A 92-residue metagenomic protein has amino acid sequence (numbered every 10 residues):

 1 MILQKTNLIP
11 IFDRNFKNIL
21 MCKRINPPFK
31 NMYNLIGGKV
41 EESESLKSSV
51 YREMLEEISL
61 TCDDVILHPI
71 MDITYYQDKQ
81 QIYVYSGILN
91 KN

Functional and structural regions predicted by a protein language model:
M1, D13-R14, P27, S59-T61 (+1 more regions): A generic structural signal for short, solvent-exposed coil/turn residues that cap or connect secondary-structure
M1-I19, I36: Conserved N-terminal beta-strand and adjoining loop/helix that marks the start of the Nudix/MutT-like hydrolase domain
Q4-K5, N15, M71-N92: Active-site-adjacent beta-strand/loop module that shapes the phosphate/pyrophosphate-binding cleft
K17-E56: Conserved Nudix-box catalytic region and its N-terminal flanking loop in Nudix hydrolases and closely related
F29-N31, I36, D63-V65, Q81-Y83: A generic structural signal for short beta-strands and their flanking turns/coil linkers
T61-M71: A short coil-to-beta-strand element that immediately follows conserved catalytic motifs
